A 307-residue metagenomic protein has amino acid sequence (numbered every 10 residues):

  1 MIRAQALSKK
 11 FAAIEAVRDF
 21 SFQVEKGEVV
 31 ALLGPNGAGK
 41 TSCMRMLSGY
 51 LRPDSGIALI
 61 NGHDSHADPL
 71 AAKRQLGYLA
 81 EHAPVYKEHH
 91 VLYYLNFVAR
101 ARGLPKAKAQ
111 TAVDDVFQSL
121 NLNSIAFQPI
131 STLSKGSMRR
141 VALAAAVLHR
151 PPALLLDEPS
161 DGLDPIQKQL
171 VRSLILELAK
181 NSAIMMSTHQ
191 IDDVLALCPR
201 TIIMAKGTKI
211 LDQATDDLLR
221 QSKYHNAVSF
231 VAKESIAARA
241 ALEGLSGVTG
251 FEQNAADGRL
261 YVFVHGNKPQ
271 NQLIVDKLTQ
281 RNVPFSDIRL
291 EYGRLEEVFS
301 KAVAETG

Functional and structural regions predicted by a protein language model:
G56-A67, A71-A72: Conserved ABC transporter NBD signature motif
N96, R100, A107-I125: Conserved ABC ATPase "signature" region
P129-G136: Conserved ABC ATPase signature
L143-A144: Hydrophobic anchor residue at the start of the ABC signature
L154-E158: Catalytic Walker B motif of ABC-type/P-loop ATPase nucleotide-binding domains
R172-H265: ABC transporter nucleotide-binding domain
